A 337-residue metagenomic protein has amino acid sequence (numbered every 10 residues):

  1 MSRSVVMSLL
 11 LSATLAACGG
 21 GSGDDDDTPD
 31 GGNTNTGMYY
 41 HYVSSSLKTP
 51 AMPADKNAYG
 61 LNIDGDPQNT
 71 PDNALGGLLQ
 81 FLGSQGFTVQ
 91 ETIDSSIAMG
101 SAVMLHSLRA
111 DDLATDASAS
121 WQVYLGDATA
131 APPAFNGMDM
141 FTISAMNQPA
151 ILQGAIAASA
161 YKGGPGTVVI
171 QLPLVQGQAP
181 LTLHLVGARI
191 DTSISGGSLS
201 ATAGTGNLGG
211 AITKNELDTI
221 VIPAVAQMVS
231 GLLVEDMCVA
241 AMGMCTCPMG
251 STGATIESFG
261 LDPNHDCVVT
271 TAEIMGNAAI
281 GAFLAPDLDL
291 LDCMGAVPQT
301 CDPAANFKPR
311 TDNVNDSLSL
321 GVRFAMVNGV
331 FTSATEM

Functional and structural regions predicted by a protein language model:
M1-M7: Bacterial N-terminal signal peptides that target proteins for export
L9-L10, L47: Calcium-binding acidic motifs and repeat modules
L15-A17: C-terminal motif of bacterial Sec signal peptides marking the signal peptidase cleavage site
G19-S22: Bacterial signal peptide processing site
D27-M337: Extracytosolic secretory-pathway proteins
